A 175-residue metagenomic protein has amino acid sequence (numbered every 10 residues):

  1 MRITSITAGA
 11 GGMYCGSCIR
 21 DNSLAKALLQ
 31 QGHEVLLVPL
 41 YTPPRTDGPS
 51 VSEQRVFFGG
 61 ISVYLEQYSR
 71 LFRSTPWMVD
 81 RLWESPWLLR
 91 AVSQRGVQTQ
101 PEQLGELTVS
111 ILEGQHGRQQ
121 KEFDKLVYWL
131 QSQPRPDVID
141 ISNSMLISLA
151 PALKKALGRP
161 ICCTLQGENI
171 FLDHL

Functional and structural regions predicted by a protein language model:
M1-T4: Extreme N-terminal starter segment of soluble prokaryotic enzymes
A8-R20: A short, glycine/small-residue-rich beta-strand->loop->alpha-helix junction that serves as a flexible
C18-L28: Short amphipathic alpha-helix
L36-Y128: A conserved catalytic-core segment of Leloir-type glycosyltransferases
G114-Q115, I147-S148, T164-L175: A short, histidine- and acid-enriched strand-loop-helix "catalytic/donor-clamping" loop that lines the nucleotide-sugar
V138-D140, L153-F171: Active-site proximal beta-strand in glycosyltransferases
S142-L146: Short His-centered aromatic/hydrophobic patch
